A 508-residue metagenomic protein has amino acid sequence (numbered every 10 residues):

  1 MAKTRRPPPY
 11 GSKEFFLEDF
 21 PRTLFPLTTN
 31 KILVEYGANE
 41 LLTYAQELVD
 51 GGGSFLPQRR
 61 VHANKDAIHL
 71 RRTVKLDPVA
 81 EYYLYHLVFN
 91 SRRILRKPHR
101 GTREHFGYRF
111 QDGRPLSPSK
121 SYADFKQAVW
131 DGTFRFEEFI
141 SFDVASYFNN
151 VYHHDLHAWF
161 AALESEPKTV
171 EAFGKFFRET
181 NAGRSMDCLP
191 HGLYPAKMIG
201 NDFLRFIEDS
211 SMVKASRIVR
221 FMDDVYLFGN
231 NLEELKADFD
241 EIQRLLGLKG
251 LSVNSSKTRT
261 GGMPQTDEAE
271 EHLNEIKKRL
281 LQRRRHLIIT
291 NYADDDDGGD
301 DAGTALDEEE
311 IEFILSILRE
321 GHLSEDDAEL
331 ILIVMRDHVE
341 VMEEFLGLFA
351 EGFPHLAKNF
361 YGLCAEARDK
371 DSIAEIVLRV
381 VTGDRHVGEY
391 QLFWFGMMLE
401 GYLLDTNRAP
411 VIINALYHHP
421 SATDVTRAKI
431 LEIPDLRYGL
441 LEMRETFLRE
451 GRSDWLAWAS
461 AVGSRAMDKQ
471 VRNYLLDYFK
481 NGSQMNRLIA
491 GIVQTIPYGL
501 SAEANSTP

Functional and structural regions predicted by a protein language model:
M1-P167, F176-L193, P508: Conserved two-metal-ion catalytic palm core of "right-hand" nucleic acid polymerases, unifying RNA-dependent RNA
P21-R22, N149, L232-E234, Q265-D267: Generic "edge-of-domain/loop-turn" microfeature
L95-T102, A215, G250-V253: Long, hydrophobic, amphipathic alpha-helical segments used as structural scaffolds
H105-G113, Y226-N230, G262-P264: Beta-rich nucleic-acid/ligand-interaction surfaces
L116-M222, Y226-F239, K249-L251, R284-A461 (+2 more regions): Conserved polymerase palm-domain catalytic core
A196, K249-Q282: Conserved catalytic core of two-metal-ion nucleotidyltransferases
I496-L500: Extracytosolic and intramembrane catalytic regions of membrane-associated proteins in envelope/secretory systems
